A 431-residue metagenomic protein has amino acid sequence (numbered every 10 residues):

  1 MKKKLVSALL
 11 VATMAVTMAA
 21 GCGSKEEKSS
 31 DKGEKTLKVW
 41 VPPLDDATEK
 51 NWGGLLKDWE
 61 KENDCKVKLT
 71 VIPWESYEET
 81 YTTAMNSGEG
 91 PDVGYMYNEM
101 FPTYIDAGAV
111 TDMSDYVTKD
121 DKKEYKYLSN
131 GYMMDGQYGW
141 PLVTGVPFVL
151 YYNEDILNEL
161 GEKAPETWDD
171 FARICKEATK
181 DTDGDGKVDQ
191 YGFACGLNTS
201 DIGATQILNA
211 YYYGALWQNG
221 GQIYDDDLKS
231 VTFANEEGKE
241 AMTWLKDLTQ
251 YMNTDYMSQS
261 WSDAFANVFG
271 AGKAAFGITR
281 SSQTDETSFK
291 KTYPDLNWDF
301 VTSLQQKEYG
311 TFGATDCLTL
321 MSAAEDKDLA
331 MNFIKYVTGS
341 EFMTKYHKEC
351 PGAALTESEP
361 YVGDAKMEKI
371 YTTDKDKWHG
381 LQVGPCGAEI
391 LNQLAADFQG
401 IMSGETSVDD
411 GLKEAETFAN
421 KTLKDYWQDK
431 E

Functional and structural regions predicted by a protein language model:
M1-K38, K61-E62, D115, K119 (+2 more regions): Short, low-complexity disordered leader/linker segments with a strong preference for bacterial N-terminal type II
K35-K38, K57, K61-K66, S87 (+10 more regions): Extracytoplasmic/periplasmic substrate-recognition and gating elements
T36-G53, D201-I202, Q382-C386: Extracytoplasmic "Venus flytrap"
L55-K126, D155-E166, N267-F276, K291-T292 (+2 more regions): Extracytoplasmic "Venus flytrap"/periplasmic binding protein-like
Y97-F148, V188-G192, D295-V301, V362-I370 (+1 more regions): Hinge/lid segment of periplasmic solute-binding proteins
K123-G131, P294-V301, H347-A396, G400 (+1 more regions): Long, aromatic- and glycine/proline-rich binding clefts that accommodate carbohydrate-like moieties
Y138-L142, F148, A172-S230, A274: Extracytoplasmic/periplasmic solute-binding protein
C175-E177, D226-S258: Glycine-centered hinge/linker elements that transmit conformational signals in sensory and ligand-binding systems
